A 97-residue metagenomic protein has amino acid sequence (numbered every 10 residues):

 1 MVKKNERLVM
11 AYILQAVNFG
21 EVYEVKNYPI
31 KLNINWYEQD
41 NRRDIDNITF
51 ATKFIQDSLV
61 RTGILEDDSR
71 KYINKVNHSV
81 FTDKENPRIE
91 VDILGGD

Functional and structural regions predicted by a protein language model:
M1-D97: Catalytic phosphate/metal-binding cores of nucleic-acid and nucleotide-processing enzymes, i.e., regions that mediate
